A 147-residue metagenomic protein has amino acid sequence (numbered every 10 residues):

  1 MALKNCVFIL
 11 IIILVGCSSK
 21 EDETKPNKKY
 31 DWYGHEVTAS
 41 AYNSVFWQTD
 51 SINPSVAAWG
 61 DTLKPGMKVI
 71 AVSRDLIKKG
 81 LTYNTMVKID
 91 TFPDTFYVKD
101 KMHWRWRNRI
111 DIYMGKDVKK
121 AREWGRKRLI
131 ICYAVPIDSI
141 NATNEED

Functional and structural regions predicted by a protein language model:
A2-I9: Sec-dependent signal peptide recognition, specifically the positively charged N-region followed immediately by
L14-G16: C-terminal motif of bacterial Sec signal peptides marking the signal peptidase cleavage site
S18-D147: Solvent-exposed, well-ordered loop and adjacent helix/strand elements within mature globular domains that form
